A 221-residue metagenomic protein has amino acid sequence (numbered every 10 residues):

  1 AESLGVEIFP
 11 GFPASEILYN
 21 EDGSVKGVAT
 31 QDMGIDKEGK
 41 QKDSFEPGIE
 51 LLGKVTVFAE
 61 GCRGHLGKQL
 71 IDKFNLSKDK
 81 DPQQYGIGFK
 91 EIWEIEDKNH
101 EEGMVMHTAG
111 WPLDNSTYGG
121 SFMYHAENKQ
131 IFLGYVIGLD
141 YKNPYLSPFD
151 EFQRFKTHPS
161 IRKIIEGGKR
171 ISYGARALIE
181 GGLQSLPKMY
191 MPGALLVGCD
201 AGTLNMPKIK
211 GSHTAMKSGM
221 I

Functional and structural regions predicted by a protein language model:
S3-K163: Predominantly flavin-linked oxidoreductase catalytic cores and closely associated redox partners
T117, N143, P148-M220: FAD/FMN-dependent oxidoreductases across multiple families
